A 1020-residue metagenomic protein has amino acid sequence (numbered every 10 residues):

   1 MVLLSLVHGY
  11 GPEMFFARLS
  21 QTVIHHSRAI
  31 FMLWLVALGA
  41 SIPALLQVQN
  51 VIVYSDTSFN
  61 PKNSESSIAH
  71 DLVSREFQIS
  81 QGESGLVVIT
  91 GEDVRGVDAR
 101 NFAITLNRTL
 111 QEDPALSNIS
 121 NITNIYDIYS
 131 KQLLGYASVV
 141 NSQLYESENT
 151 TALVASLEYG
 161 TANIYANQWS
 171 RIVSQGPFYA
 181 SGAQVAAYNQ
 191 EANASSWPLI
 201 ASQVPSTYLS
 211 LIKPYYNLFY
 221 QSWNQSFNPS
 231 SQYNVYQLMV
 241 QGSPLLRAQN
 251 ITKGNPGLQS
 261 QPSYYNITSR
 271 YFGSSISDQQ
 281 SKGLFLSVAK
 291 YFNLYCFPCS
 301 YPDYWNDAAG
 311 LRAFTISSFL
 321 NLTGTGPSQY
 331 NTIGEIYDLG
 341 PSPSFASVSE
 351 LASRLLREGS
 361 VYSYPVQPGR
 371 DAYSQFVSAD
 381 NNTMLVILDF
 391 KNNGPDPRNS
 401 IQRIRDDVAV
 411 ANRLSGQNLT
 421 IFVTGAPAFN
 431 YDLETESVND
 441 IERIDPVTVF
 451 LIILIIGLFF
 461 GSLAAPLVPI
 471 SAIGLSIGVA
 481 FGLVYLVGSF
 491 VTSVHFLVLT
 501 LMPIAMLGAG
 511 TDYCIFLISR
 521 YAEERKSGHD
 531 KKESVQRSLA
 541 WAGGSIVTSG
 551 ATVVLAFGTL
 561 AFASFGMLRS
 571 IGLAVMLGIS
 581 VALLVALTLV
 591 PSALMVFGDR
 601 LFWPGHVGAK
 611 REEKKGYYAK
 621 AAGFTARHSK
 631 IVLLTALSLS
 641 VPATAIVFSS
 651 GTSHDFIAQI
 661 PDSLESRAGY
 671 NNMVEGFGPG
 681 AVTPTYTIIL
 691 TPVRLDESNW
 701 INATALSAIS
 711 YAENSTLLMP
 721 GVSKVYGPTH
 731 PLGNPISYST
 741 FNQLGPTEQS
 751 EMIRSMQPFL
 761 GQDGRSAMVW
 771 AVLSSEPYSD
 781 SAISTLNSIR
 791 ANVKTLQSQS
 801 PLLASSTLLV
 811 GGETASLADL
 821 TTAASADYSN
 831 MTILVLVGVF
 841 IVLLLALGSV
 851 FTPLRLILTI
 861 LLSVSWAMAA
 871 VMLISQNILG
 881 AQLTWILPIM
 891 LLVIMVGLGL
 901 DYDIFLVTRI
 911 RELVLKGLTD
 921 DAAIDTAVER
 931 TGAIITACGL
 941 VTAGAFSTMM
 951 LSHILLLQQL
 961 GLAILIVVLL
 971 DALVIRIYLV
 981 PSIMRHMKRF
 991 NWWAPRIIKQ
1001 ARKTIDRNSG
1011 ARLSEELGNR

Functional and structural regions predicted by a protein language model:
M1-S55, N163, N167-R171, P177 (+15 more regions): Membrane-embedded transmembrane helical bundles of large multi-pass transporters/channels
N63-Q81, E92-N250, G254-P427, G651-T852 (+3 more regions): Structured non-transmembrane domains adjacent to transmembrane bundles in polytopic membrane proteins
